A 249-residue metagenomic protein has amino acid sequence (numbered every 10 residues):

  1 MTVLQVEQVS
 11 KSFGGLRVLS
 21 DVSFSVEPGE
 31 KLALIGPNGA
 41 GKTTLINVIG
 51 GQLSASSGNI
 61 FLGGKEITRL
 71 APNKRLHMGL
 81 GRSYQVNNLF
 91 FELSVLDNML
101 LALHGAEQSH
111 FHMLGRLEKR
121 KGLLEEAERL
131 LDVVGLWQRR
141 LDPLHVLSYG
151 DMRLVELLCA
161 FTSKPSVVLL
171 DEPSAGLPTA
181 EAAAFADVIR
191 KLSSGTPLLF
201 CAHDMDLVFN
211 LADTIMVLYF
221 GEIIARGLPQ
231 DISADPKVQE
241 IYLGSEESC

Functional and structural regions predicted by a protein language model:
M1-C249: Glycine-rich phosphate-binding loops of nucleotide-dependent enzymes
